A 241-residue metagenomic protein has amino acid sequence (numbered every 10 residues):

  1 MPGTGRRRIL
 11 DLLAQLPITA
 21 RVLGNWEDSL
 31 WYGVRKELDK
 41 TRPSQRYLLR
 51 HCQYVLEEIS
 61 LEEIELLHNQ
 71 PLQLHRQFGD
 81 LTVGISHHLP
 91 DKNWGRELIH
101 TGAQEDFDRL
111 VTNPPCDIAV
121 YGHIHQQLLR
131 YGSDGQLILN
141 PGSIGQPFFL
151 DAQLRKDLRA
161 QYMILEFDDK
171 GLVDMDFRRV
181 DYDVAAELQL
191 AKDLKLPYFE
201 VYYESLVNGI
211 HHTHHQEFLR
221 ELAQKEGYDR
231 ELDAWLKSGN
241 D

Functional and structural regions predicted by a protein language model:
M1-E57: Core catalytic region of metal-dependent phosphoesterases/phosphodiesterases, especially metallo-beta-lactamase-like
M1-T4, W26-W31, V120-G132, Q146-F149: Active-site environment of divalent metal-dependent phosphoester hydrolases
P2, A20-N25, S86, I118-H123 (+1 more regions): Active-site neighborhood of phospho(di)ester-bond hydrolases with catalytic His/Asp-centered motifs
K40-R46, G79-N113: Active-site-proximal segments of metal-dependent phosphoesterases and phosphodiesterases across multiple
E57-H68, Q73: Ligand-binding beta-strand-loop-alpha-helix segment within the catalytic cores of soluble metabolic enzymes
L72-D80, L129-G132: Short acidic-hydrophobic surface loop/beta-edge motif
T101, F107-G122, Q127, Y131-Q136: Functional cores that coordinate and move charged inorganic groups
S133-D241: Acidic, His/Gly-rich catalytic cores of divalent-metal-dependent hydrolytic chemistry
